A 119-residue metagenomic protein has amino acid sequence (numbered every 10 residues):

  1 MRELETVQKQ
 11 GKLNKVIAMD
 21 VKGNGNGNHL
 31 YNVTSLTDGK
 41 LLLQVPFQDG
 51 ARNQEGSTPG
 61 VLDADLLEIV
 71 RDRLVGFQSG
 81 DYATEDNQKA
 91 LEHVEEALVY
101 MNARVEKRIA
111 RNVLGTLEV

Functional and structural regions predicted by a protein language model:
M1-S35: Short, charged/polar N-terminal "headpieces" of proteins
N14, N24-N28, N32, N53 (+3 more regions): Detector for Asparagine
G27-F77: A short, structured beta-strand/loop element
D72, F77-G115: Short, compact, well-ordered microdomains
E118-V119: Long amphipathic alpha-helical coiled-coil segments
